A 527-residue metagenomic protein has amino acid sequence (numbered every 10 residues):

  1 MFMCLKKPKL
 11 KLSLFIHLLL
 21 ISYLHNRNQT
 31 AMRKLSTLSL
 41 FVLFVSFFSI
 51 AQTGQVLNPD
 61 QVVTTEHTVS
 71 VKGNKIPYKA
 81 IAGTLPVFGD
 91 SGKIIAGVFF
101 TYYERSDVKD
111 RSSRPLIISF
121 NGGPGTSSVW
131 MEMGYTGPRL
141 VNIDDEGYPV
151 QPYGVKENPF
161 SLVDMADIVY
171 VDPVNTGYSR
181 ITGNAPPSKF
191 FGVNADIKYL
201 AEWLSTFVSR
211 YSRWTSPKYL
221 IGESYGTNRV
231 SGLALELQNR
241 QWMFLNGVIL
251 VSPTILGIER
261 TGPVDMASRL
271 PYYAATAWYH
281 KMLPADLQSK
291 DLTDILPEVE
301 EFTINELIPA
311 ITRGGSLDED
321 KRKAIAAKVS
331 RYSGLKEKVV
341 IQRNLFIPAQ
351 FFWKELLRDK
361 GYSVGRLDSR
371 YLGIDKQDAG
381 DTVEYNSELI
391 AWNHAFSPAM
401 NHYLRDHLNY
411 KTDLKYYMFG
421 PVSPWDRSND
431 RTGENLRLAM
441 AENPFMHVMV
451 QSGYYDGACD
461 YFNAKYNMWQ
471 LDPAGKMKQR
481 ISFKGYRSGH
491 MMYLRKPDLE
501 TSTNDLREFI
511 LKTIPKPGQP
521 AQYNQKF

Functional and structural regions predicted by a protein language model:
Q52-L116, S128, G134: Catalytic-loop region of hydrolases
G92-K189, W469: N-terminal cap/lid subdomain of alpha/beta-hydrolase-fold enzymes
F190-V208: Alpha/beta-hydrolase active-site loop
R213-S224: Alpha/beta-hydrolase fold nucleophile elbow
Q238-L317, A324-K328: A catalytic-pocket lid/entrance helix-loop region that shapes and gates access to the active site across common
G314-C459: Alpha/beta-hydrolase fold catalytic core
M446, D460-Q470: Short alpha-helix in the alpha/beta-hydrolase fold that links the catalytic acid
G489-P497: Catalytic histidine-centered segment of alpha/beta-hydrolase-like enzymes
